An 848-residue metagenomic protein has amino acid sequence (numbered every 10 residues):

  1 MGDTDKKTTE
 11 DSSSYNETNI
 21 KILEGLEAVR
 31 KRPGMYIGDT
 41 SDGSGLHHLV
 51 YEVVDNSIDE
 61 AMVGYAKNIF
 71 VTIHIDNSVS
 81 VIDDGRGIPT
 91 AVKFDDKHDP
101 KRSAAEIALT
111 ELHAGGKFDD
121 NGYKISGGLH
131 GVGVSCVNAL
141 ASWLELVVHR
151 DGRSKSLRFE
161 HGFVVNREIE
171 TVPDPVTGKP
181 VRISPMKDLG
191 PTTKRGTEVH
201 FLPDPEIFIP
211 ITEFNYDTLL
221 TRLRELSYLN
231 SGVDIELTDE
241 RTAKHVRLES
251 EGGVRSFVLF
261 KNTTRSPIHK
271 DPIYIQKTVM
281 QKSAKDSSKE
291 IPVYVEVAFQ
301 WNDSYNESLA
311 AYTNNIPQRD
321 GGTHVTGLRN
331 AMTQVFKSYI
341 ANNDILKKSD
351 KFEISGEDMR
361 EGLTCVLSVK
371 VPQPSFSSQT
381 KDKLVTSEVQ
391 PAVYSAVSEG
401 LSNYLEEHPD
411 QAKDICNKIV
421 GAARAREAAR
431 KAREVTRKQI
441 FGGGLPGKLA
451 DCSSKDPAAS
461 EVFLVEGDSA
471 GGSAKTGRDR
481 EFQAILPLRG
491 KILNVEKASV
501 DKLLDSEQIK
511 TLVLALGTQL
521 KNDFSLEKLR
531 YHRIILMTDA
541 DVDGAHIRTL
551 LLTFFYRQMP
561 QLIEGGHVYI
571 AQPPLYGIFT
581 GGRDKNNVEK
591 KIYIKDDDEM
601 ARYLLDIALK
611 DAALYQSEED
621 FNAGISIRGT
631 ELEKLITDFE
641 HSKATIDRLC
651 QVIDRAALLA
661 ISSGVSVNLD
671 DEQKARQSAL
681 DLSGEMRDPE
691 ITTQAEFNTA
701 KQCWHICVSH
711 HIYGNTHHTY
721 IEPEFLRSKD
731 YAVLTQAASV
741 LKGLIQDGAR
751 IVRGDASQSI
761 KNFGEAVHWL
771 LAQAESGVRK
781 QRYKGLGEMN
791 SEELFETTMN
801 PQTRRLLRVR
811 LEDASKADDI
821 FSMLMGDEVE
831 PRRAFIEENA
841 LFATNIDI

Functional and structural regions predicted by a protein language model:
M1-T18, L26, L49-Y51, D59-A61 (+17 more regions): GHKL-family ATPase ATP-binding module
R30, I88-G115: Short conserved segment of the HATPase_c
K31-V50: Conserved short strand/loop->alpha-helix "switch" segment adjacent to the catalytic nucleotide/phosphoryl-transfer site
L46, V50, K101, H324-T326 (+5 more regions): Phosphate/oxyanion-binding active-site loops and adjacent basic polyanion-contact surfaces
K418, S469-G471, T476-K590, E599-M600: Conserved structured catalytic cores and adjacent interaction surfaces of nucleotide-binding/hydrolyzing enzymes
V542, H567-I848: Charged C-terminal transducer/switch regions of large nucleotide-driven machines
